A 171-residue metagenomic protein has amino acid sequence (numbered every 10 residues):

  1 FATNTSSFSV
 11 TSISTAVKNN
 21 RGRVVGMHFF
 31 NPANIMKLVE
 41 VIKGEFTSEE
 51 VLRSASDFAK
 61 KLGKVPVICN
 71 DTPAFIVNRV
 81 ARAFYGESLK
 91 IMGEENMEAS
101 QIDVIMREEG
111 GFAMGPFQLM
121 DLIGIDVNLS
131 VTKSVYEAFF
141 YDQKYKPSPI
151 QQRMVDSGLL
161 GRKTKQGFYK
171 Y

Functional and structural regions predicted by a protein language model:
T3-R79: Rossmann-fold dinucleotide-binding core
N4-S7, R82, N96, L129: Conserved structured core elements
T15-K18, A81, R107, Y136: A generic structural signal for secondary-structure junctions that act as hinges or helix/strand caps at the edges
I35-M36, A81, I123, D142: A generic structural signal for solvent-exposed, polar alpha-helical segments
S48-E49, R82, K144, Q151: Short alpha-helix boundary/capping motifs
K60-D71, F75, L89-Y171: NAD(P)-dependent Rossmann-like dehydrogenase/reductase catalytic/cofactor-binding core
V80-R82, I91: General detector of folded, globular domains
